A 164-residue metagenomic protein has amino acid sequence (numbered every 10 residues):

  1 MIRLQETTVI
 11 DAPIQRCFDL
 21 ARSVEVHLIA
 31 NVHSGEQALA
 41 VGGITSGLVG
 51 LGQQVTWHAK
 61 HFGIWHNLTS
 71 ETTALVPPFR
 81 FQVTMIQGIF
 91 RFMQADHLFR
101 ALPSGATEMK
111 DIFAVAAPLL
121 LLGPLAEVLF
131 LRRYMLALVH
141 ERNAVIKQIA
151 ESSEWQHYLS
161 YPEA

Functional and structural regions predicted by a protein language model:
M1-G50, A164: Hydrophobic ligand-binding cavity/cleft-lining segments
R3-Q5, W65-T69, R91-A95: Short, surface-exposed coil-to-beta transition loops
T7-D11, H58, E71, Q82 (+2 more regions): Generic structural detector for well-ordered beta-strands
P13-Q15, T73-P78, L98-E108: A short, structured loop/turn motif at beta-sheet edges
Q15-D19, S104, A137-H140, A144 (+1 more regions): Replace "anionic and nucleotidyl ligands
L28, L39-Q87, E108, E141-I149 (+2 more regions): Glycine-rich portal/gate segments that line the openings of hydrophobic small-molecule binding cavities
S34, A114, F130, V145-I146: Hydrophobic side chains within alpha-helical segments
T84-A137, H157: Beta-strand/loop substructures that line and gate deep hydrophobic ligand-binding cavities in soluble
